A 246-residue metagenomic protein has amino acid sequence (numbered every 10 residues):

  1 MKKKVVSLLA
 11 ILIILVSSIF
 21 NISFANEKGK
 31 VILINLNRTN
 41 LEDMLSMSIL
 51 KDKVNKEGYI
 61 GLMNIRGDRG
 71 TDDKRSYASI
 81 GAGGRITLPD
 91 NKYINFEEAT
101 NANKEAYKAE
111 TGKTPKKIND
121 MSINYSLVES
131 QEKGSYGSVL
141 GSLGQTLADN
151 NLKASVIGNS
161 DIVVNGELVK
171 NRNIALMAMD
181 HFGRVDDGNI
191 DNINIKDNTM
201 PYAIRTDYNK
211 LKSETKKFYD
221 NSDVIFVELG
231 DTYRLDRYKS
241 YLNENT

Functional and structural regions predicted by a protein language model:
M1-V5: Positively charged n-region of N-terminal signal peptides that target proteins for export
I13-S18: Hydrophobic core
I19-N26: Sec-dependent signal peptide cleavage junction
N26-G29, L41-V224, G230-R237: Active-site-proximal alpha/beta segments of enzymes that process anionic O-linked groups
K30-N37: Short, hydrophobic/glycine-enriched beta-strand segments
L33, L45, N245-T246: Metal-dependent active-site segment of extracytoplasmic phospho-/sulfohydrolases and closely related
R237-T246: Active-site-proximal segments of metal-dependent phosphoesterases and phosphodiesterases across multiple
